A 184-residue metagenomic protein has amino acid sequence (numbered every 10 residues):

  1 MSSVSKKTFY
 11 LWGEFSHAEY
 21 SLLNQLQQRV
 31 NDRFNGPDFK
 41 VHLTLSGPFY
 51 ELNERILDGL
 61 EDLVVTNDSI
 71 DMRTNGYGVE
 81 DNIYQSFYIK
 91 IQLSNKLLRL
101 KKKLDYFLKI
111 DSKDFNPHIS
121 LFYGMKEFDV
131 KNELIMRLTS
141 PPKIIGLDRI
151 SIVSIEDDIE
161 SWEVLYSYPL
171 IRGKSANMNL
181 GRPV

Functional and structural regions predicted by a protein language model:
M1-M72, L93-G146, S161-V184: Basic, often amphipathic N-terminal segments
N75: Substrate/cofactor-recognition hotspot
I83-Q85: Short acidic/glycine-enriched loop/turn segments that link adjacent beta-strands
G146-D157: Low-complexity, intrinsically disordered Gly/Pro/Thr-rich segments
